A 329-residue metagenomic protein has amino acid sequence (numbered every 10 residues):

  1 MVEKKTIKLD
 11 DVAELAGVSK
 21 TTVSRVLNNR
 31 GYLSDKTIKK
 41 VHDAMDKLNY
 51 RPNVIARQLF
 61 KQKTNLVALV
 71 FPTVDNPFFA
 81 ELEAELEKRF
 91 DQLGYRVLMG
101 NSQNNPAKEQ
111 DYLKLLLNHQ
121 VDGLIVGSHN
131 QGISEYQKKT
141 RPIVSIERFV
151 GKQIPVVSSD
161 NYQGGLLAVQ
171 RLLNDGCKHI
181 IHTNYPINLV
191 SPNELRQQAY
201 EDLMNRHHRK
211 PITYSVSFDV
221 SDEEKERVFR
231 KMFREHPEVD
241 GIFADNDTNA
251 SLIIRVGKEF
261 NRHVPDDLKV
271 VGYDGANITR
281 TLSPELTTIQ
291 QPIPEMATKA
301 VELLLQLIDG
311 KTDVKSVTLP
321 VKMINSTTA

Functional and structural regions predicted by a protein language model:
M1-T64: N-terminal helix-turn-helix DNA-binding module of bacterial transcription factors
K40, F78-Q92, G164-L167, S191-K210 (+3 more regions): Short, solvent-exposed amphipathic alpha-helices that sit in or adjacent to ligand/effector-binding or catalytic
L48-L115, H119-Q120, Q198-E201: Amphipathic helical "hinge" segments at domain boundaries
L113, V121-G127, I181-N184, H236-N246 (+1 more regions): Periplasmic-binding protein-like
G127-L167, I187, T248, D274-L286: Flexible loop/hinge segments that line or gate small-molecule binding clefts
V157-H182, D222-R230, A250, Q291-D309: Hydrophobic alpha-helical segments within soluble ligand-binding/sensing domains
L166-P211, D313-T328: An alpha-beta-alpha
R230-A329: Flexible loop/turn connectors
